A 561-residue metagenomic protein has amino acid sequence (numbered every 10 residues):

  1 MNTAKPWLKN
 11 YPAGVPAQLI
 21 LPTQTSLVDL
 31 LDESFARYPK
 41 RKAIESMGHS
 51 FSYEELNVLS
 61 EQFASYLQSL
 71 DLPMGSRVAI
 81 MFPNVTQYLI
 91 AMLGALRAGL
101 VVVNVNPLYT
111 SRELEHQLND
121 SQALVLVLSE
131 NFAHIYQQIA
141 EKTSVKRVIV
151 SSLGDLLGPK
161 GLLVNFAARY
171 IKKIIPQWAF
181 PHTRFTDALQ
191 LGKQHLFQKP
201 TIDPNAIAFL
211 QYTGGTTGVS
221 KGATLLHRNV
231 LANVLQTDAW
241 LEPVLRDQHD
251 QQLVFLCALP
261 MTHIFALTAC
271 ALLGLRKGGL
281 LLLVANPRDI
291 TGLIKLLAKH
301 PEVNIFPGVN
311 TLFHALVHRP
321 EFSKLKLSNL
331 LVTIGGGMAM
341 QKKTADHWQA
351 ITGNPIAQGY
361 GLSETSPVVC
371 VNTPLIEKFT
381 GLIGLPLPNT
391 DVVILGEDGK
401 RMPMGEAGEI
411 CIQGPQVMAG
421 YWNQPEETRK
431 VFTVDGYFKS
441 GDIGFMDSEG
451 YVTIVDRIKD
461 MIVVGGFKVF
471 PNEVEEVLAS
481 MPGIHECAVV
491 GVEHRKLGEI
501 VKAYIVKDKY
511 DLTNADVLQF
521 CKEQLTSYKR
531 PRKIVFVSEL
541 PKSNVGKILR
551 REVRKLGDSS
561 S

Functional and structural regions predicted by a protein language model:
E45-F51, A64-R112, E130-N131, A258 (+1 more regions): Conserved AMP-binding/adenylate-forming
S52-E54, A208-L235: Conserved AMP-binding A3 loop
N57-Q62, Q190-H195, A223-D247, F313-H314: Conserved structural elements of the adenylate-forming
Y109, L126-E130, A298, G414 (+7 more regions): AMP-binding/adenylate-forming catalytic core of the ANL superfamily
I175-Y212, V219, V244-V254: Conserved pre-ATP/AMP-binding loop-to-beta segment of ANL
L231-V254, T262-N304, R319: Conserved AMP-binding/adenylation subdomain of ANL enzymes
G279, V303-G308, V317-K378, D391: Gly/Ser/Thr-rich phosphate-binding loop
Y360, F379, V393-C411, K430 (+3 more regions): Conserved beta-loop-beta connector loops within the AMP-binding
